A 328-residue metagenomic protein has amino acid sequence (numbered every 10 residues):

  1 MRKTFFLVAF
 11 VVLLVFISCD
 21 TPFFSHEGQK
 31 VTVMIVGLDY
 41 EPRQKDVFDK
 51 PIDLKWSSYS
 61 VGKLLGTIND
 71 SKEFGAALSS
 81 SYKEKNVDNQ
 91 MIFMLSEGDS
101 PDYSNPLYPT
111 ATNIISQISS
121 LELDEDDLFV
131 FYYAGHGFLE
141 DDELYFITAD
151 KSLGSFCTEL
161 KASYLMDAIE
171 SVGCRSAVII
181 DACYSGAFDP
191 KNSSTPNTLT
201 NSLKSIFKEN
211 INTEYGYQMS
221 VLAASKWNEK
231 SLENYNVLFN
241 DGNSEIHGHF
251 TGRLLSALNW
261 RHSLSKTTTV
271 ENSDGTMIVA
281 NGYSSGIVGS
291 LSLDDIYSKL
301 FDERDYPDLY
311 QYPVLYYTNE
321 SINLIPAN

Functional and structural regions predicted by a protein language model:
M1-T4: Positively charged n-region of N-terminal signal peptides that target proteins for export
V8-F16: Bacterial N-terminal signal peptides
C19-Y145, Y235-L238, Y317-N328: Boundary/activation segment at the start of structured domains
V61-K72, N105-T112, S155-S163, D241-H249 (+1 more regions): Soluble non-cytosolic domains of exported or imported proteins
N69-A76, S80, T112-S119, S163 (+6 more regions): Solvent-exposed, polar/charged alpha-helical surfaces in well-ordered, non-transmembrane soluble domains, broadly
A76-E84, S119-L123, E170-C174, Y184 (+2 more regions): Sec-exported extracytoplasmic/periplasmic mature domains
A111-A134, F138-K191, I296: Caspase-like (clan CD) cysteine peptidase catalytic core
S176-D308: Active-site-proximal C-terminal subdomain of hydrolase catalytic domains
